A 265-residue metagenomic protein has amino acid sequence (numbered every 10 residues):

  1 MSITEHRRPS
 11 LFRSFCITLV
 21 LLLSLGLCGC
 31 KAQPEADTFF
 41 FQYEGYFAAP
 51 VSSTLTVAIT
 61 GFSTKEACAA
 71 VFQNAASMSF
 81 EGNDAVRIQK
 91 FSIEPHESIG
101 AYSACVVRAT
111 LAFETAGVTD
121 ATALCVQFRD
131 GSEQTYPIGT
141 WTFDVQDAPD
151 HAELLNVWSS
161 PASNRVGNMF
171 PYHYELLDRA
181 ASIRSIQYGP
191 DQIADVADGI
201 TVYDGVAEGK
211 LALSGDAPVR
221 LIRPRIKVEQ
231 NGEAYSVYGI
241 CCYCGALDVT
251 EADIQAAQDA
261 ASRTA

Functional and structural regions predicted by a protein language model:
I3-C16: Bacterial N-terminal signal peptides that target proteins for export
G26-G29: C-terminal motif of bacterial Sec signal peptides marking the signal peptidase cleavage site
K31-Q33: Bacterial signal peptide processing site
A36-E66, P161-D178: Contiguous beta-strand segments within globular domains
E66-Y102: Surface-exposed binding patches on compact interaction domains or structured appendages
H96-A112, Y203-K210: Aromatic sugar-binding surface patches on proteins that engage polysaccharides or sugar-phosphate polymers
A116-G199: Surface-exposed beta-loop interaction hotspot
A194-A265: Extracytoplasmic/luminal low-complexity segments enriched in Pro/Gly and acidic/polar residues that act as flexible
